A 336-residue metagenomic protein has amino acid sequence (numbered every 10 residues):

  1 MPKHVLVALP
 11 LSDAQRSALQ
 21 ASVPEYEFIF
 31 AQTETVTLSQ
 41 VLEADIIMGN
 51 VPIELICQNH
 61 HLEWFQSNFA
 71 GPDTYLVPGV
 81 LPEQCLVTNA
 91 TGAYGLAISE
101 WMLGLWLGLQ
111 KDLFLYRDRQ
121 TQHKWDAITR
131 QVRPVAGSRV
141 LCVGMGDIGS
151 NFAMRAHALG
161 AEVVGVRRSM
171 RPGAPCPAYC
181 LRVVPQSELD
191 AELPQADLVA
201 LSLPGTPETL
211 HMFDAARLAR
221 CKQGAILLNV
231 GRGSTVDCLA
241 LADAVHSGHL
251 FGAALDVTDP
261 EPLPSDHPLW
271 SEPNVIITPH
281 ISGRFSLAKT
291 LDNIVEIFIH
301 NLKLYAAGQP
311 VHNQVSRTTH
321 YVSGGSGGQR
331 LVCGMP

Functional and structural regions predicted by a protein language model:
M1-T88, D214-A216: An N-terminal-biased, well-structured beta-alpha scaffold segment characteristic of Rossmann-like dinucleotide-binding
H4, E27, R139, A161-E162: Residues at the starts of beta-strands that form the adenosine-phosphate
V51, F69, L201-P204, V230-G231 (+1 more regions): Glycine-rich, N-terminal phosphate-binding loop of Rossmann-like dinucleotide-binding domains
E83-R139, G173: Phosphate-binding beta-alpha-beta segment of Rossmann-like dinucleotide-binding domains, i.e., the NAD(P)
T91, R133-H157: Glycine-rich adenosine-cofactor-binding loop
S99-L115, A158-A161, E296-L304, Q309: Oxidoreductase and adenylate-handling cofactor-binding alpha/beta cores
M170-P268: Rossmann-like adenosine-cofactor binding region
G224, V230-P336: Rossmann-like dinucleotide-binding domain for NAD(H)/NADP(H)
